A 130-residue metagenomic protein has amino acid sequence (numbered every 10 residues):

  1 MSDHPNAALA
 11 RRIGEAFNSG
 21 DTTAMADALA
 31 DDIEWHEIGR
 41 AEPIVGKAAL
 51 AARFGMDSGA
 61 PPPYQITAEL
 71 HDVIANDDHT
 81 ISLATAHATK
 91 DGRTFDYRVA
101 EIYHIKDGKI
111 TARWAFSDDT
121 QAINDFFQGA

Functional and structural regions predicted by a protein language model:
M1-D31, F126-A130: Short, low-complexity N-terminal intrinsically disordered segments enriched in polar/charged residues
A10-I13, A24-L29, I33, G46 (+4 more regions): Hydrophobic pocket/interface hotspot
T22-D78: A solvent-exposed, acidic/Ser-Thr-rich amphipathic alpha-helical stretch
L29, A86-A88, E101, S117: Short beta-strand segments enriched in hydrophobic/aromatic residues within well-folded beta-rich domains
A60-P63, A88-D96: Short, cysteine-centered beta-strand-loop-beta hairpins and adjacent loop/turn segments enriched in charged/polar
I66-A68, F95-A100: Short, surface-exposed coil-to-beta transition loops
N76-A86: A short hydrophobic beta-strand element
R113-A130: Low-complexity, intrinsically disordered terminal/linker segments enriched in charged and Gly/Pro repeats
